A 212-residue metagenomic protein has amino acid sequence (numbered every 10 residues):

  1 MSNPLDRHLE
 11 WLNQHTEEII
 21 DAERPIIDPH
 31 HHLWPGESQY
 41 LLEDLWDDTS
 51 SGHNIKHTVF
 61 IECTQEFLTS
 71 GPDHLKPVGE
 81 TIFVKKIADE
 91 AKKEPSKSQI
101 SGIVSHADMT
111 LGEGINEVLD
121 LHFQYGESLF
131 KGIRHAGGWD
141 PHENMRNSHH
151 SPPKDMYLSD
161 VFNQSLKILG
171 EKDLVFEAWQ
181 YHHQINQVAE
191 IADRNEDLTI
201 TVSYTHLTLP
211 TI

Functional and structural regions predicted by a protein language model:
M1-S96: An N-terminally biased module of ancient metal coordination in phosphate/nucleic-acid-related enzymes
S2-W11, P72-Q184, E190: Active-site gating/metal-coordination segments in enzymes
H15-I20, L42-G52, G114-L129, N186-E196: Short amphipathic alpha-helices and their capping/turn segments at secondary-structure boundaries
R24-P25, H53-K56, S98-S101, S128 (+2 more regions): A structural micro-motif
T64-L68, W139-D140, L207: A short, flexible beta-alpha/helix-coil linker loop
E196-T199, P210: Short, proline-centered helix/strand-breaking motifs
I200-Y204: Short acidic/histidine-rich active-site segments
T205-T211: Conserved small/polar residues in nucleotide/adenosyl-binding loops
